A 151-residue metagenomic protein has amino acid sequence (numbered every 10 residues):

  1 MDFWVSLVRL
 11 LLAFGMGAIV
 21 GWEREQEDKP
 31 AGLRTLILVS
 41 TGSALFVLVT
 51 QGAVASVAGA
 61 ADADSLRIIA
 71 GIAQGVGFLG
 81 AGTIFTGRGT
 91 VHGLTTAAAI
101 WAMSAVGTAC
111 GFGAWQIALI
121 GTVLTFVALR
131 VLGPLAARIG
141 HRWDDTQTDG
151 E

Functional and structural regions predicted by a protein language model:
M1-L66, G111-G113, P134, R138 (+2 more regions): Alpha-helical transmembrane segments and their membrane-interface boundaries that form or gate the permeation pathway
A13-A18, R67-T83: Hydrophobic, membrane-facing alpha-helical anchors
R24, A97-A114: Interfacial segments of multi-pass membrane proteins
S40, G121-T122: Residue-level recognition of transmembrane alpha-helices in multi-pass small-molecule transporters/permeases
S65, I84-T95: Short, amphipathic, aromatic/basic-enriched membrane-interface segments that mark the entry/exit of transmembrane
F78, M103-S104, L129-R130: Hydrophobic transmembrane alpha-helices of multi-pass small-molecule transporters
H92-A98, Q116-G121: Hydrophobic alpha-helical membrane segments of integral membrane proteins
L124-P134: Alpha-helical transmembrane segments and their membrane-interface exit regions
